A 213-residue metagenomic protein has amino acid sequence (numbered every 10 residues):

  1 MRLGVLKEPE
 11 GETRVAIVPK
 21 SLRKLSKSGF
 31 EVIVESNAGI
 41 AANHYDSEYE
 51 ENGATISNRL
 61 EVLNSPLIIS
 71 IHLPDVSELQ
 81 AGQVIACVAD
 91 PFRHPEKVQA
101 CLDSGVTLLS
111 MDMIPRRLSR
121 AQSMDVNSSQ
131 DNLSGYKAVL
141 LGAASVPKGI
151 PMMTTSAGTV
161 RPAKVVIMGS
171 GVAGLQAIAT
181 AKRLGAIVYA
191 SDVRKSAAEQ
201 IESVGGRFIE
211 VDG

Functional and structural regions predicted by a protein language model:
R2, V76-A163: Glycine/serine-rich phosphate-binding loop and adjoining beta1-alpha1 elements at the start of nucleotide-handling
R2-S104: An N-terminal-biased, well-structured beta-alpha scaffold segment characteristic of Rossmann-like dinucleotide-binding
K7-H44, G149-G213: Glycine-rich phosphate/diphosphate-binding loop of Rossmann-like nucleotide-binding domains
I17, E61, D131-A138, A173 (+1 more regions): Generic hydrophobic secondary-structure packing signal
S36, R59, V88-A89, S110-D112 (+2 more regions): Short beta->alpha connector loops at strand-helix junctions that form conserved, small/polar/Pro-enriched
S47, E51, A144, E199 (+1 more regions): Charged/polar, solvent-exposed surface patches and flexible loops
Y49-G53, D125-S129, G205-V211: Short, hinge-like loop/turn segments at secondary-structure boundaries
